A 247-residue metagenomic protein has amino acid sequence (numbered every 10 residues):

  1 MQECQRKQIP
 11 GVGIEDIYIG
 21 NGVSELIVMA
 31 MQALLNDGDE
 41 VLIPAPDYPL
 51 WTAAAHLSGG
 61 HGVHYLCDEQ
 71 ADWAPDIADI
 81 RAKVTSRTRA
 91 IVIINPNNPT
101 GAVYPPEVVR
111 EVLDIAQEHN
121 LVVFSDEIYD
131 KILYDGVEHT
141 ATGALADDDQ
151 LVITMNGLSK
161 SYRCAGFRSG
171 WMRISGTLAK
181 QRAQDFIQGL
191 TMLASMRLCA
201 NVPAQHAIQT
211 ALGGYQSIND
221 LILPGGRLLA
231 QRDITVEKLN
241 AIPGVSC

Functional and structural regions predicted by a protein language model:
M1-E40: Phosphate-binding glycine-rich loop
N21-E25, M29-Q32, I43-G60: Substrate-binding/gating loop at the entrance of the active-site cleft, primarily in PLP-dependent aminotransferase-like
D39, G60, E118-V122, D148-Q150: A short helix->loop->beta-strand "cap" motif at the edges of active sites that frequently abuts
W51, V112, T142: Aromatic/hydrophobic pocket-lining residues that form π-stacking "cages" and hydrophobic walls in ligand
V63, E69-E138: Active-site phosphate-binding strand-loop segment of PLP-dependent enzymes
D147-G226, V236-K238: Conserved core segment of the aminotransferase class I/II
G226-L229, G244-C247: Conserved PLP-binding catalytic core of the aspartate aminotransferase-like
